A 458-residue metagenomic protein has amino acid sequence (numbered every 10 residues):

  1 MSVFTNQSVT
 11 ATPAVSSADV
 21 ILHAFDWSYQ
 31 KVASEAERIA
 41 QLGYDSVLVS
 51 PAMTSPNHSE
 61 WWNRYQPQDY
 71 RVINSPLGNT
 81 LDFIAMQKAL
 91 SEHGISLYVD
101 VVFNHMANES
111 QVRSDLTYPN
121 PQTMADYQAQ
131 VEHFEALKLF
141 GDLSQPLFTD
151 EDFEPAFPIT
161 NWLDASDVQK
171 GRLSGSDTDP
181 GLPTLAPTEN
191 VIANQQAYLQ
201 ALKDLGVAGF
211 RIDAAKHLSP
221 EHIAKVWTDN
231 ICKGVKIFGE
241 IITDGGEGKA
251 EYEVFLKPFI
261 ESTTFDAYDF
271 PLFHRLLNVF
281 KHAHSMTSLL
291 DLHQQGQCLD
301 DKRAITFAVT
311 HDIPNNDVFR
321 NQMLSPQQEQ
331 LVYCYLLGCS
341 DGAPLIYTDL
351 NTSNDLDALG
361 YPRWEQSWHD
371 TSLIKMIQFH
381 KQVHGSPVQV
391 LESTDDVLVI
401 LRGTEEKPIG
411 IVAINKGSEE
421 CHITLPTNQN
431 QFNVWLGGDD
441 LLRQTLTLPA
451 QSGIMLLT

Functional and structural regions predicted by a protein language model:
S2-V20, S34-A40, P51, H58-Y65 (+5 more regions): Active-site-proximal helices and loops of the catalytic beta/alpha 8
V15, D19, S55-K88, P121-P183: Aromatic- and acidic-residue-enriched carbohydrate-binding clefts of CAZyme catalytic domains
V20-Q30, L182-I192: Active-site mouth loops of central-metabolism enzymes
A24-W27, K31, V49-H58, S75-L77: Active-site-adjacent substrate/metal-binding segments within catalytic domains of carbohydrate-active enzymes
F25-W27, L42, N108-S110: Active-site-proximal N-terminal segment of extracellular/periplasmic enzymes that hydrolyze or transfer
D26-Q30, L77, L81, E189 (+2 more regions): Soluble non-cytosolic domains of exported or imported proteins
L42-A52, M86-M106, F148-D164: Glycine-rich, aromatic-flanked loop segments that form ligand/cofactor-binding clefts across common enzyme folds
T178-A186, F432-W435: Acidic/histidine-rich helix-loop elements that form or flank divalent-metal/phosphate-binding sites at the catalytic
